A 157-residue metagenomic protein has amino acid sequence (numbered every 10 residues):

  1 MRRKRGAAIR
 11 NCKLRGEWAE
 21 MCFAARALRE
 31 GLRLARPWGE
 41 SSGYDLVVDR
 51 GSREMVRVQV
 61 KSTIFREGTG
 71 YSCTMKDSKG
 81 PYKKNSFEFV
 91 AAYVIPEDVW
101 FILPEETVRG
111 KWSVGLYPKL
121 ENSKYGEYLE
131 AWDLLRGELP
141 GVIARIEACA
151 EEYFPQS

Functional and structural regions predicted by a protein language model:
M1-S42, V47-S157: Mixed-charge (Asp/Glu-Lys/Arg
